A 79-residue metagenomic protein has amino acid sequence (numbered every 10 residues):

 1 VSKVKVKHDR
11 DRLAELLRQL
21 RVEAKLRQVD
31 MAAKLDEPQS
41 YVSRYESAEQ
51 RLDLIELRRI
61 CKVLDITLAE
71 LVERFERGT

Functional and structural regions predicted by a protein language model:
V1-E23: A short, Lys/Arg-rich alpha-helix, primarily the initiator
S2-K7, K62, E70-T79: Short, charged recognition helix plus adjacent turn of helix-turn-helix-like nucleic-acid-binding domains
L13, A24, D53, L64: Flexible coil/turn residues that form the inter-helical turn or adjacent wing/linker of helix-turn-helix
E15-K34, R59: Short basic helix-loop element that most often maps to the first helix and adjoining turn of HTH DNA-binding modules
L17, M31-A32, V42-Y45, L71: Conserved hydrophobic/aromatic packing and binding residues within compact polymer-binding modules
Q19, E23, V63-I66, R77: Conserved amphipathic alpha-helical interaction elements at protein-protein interfaces in regulatory, energy-coupling
L35-L52: Recognition helix of helix-turn-helix/homeodomain-like DNA-binding domains that insert into the DNA major groove
D36, I55-L71: DNA major-groove recognition helix of helix-turn-helix/homeodomain DNA-binding modules
